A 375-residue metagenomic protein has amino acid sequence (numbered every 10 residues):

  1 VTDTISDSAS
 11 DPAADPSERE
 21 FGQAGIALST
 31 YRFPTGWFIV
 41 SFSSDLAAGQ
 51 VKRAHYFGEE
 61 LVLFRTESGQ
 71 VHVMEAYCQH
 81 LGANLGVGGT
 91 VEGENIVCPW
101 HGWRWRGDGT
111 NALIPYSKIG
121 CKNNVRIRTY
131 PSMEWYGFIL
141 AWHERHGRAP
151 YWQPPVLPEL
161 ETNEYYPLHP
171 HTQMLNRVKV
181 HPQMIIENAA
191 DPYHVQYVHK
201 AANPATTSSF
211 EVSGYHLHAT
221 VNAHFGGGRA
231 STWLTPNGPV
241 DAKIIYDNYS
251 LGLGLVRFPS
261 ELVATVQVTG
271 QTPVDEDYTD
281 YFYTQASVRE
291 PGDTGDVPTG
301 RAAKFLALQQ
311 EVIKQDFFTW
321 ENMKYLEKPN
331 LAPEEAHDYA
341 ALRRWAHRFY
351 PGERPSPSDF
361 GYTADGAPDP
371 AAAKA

Functional and structural regions predicted by a protein language model:
V1-I5, A9-P12, S17-T30, H199 (+2 more regions): Short, charged N-terminal helix-start/capping segments
T2-D11, P16-E18, G25-L28, I39-T162 (+1 more regions): Rieske [2Fe-2S] iron-sulfur-binding domain
D3, D7, Q23-A27, P131-A141 (+2 more regions): Short charge-dense sequence patches
S17-G22, V40-F42, G120-Y136, K243-A264 (+1 more regions): Charged, low-complexity, helix/coiled-coil-prone segments
Q70, Y151-A375: C-terminal catalytic domain of Rieske-type non-heme iron oxygenases
